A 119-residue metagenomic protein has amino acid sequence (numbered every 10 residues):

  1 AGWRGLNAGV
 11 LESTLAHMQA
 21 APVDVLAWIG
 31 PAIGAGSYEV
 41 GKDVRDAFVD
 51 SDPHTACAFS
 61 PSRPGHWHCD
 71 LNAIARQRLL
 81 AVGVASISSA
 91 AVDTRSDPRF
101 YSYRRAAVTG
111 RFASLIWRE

Functional and structural regions predicted by a protein language model:
A1-E119: Active-site microenvironment for binding and transforming phosphate-containing groups
